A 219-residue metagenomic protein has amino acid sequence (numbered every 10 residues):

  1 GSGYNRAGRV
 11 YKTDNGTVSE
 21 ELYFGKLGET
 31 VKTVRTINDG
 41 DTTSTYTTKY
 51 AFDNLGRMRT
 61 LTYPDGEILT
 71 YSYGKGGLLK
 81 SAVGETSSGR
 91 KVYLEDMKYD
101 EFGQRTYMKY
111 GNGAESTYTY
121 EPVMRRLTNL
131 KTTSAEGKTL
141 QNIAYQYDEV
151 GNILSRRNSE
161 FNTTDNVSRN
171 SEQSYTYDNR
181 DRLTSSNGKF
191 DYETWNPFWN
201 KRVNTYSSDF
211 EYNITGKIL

Functional and structural regions predicted by a protein language model:
G1-Y110, A114-L219: Beta-strand elements of repeat-based all-beta scaffolds
